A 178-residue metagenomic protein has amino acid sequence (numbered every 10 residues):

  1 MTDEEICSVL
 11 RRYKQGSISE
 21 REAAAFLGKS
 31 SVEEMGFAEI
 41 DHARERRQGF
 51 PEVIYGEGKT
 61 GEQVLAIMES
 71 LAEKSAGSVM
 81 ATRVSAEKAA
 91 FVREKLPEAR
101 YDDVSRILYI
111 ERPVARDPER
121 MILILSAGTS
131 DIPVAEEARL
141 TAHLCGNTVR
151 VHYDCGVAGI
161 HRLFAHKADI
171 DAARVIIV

Functional and structural regions predicted by a protein language model:
M1-S85, A90, K95: Long amphipathic alpha-helical segments
S19, T148, I176: Residue-level detector of anion-binding/catalytic polar loops
P51-I54, M121-S126, I176-V178: Short glycine-rich or small-residue beta-strand-to-loop segments that form or flank ligand, phosphate, metal/Fe-S
G58, V84-A86, R106, P113 (+2 more regions): Short, ordered loop/turn segments at secondary-structure junctions
E69-E73, K95-P97, R139-H143, H166-D169: Short, solvent-exposed amphipathic alpha-helical segments in soluble enzyme and RNA/protein-processing domains
A81-E111, R116-D117: Glycine/small-residue-rich loop that forms an oxyanion/phosphate-binding "nest" at active or ligand-binding sites
P118-H161: Glycine-rich phosphate/diphosphate-binding loop of Rossmann-like nucleotide-binding domains
A165-V178: Glycine-rich phosphate-binding loop
